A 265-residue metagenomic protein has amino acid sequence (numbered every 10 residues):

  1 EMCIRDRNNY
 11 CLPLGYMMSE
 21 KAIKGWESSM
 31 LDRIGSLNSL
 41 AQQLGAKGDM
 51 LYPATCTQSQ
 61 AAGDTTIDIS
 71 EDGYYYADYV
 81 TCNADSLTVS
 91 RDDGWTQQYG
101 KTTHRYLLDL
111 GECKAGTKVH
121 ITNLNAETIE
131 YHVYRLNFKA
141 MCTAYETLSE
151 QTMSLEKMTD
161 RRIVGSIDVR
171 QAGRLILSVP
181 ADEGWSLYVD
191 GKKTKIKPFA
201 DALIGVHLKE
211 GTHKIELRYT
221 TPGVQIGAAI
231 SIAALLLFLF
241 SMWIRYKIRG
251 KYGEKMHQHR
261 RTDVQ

Functional and structural regions predicted by a protein language model:
E1-I4: Short, small-residue-biased leader/transition segments that mark boundaries at the very start of proteins
D6, N38-Q265: Active-site-proximal, structured, solvent-exposed surfaces of multi-pass membrane proteins that position macromolecular
N9, Y16-E27: Structured beta-strand-rich core segments of catalytic domains in phosphoester-bond hydrolases
Y10-M17, T212-E216: Short, charged/polar, Gly/Pro-enriched secondary-structure boundary elements
L14-Y16, G35, L203: Conserved short-loop catalytic and cofactor-binding motifs
A22-Q43, Q151: Short, cationic low-complexity segments
